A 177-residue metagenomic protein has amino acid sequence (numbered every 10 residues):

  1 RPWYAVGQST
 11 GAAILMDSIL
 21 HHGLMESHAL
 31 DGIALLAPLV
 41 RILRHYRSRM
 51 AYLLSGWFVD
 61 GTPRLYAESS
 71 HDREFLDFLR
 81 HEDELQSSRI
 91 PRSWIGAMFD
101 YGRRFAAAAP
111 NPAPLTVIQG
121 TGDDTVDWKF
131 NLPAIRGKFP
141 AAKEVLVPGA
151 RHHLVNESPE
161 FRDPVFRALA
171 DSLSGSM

Functional and structural regions predicted by a protein language model:
R1: Conserved acidic catalytic loop of the alpha/beta-hydrolase fold
V6-S93: Alpha/beta-hydrolase-fold enzymes
L30, A141-A142: Core-facing hydrophobic residues within beta-strands of well-ordered domains
I90-A108: Active-site nucleophile elbow and catalytic-triad environment of alpha/beta-hydrolase enzymes
N111, V117-Q119, D123: Short beta-strand/loop motif that positions the catalytic acidic residue of the alpha/beta-hydrolase fold
A113, D127-R136: Short alpha-helix in the alpha/beta-hydrolase fold that links the catalytic acid
T121-D124, G149-R151: Acidic beta-to-alpha connecting loop that harbors the catalytic carboxylate
A142-K143, P148-M177: Catalytic active-site module of serine/aspartate enzymes centered on a nucleophile-bearing elbow/loop
